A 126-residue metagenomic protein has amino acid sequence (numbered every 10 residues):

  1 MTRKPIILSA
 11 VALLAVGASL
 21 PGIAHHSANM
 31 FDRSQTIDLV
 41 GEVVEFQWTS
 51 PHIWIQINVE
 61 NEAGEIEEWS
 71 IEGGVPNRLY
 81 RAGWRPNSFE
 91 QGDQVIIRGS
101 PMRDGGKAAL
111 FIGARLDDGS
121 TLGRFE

Functional and structural regions predicted by a protein language model:
M1-S9: Bacterial N-terminal signal peptides that target proteins for export
I23-I37: Short boundary/loop segments of OB/S1/cold-shock single-stranded nucleic-acid-binding domains
G41-V43: Conserved hydrophobic positions within beta-strands
T49-V59: Short aromatic-glycine-enriched beta-strand elements
G73-R81: Short, structured beta-strand/loop micro-motifs enriched in basic residues and often containing a Trp
R81-I97: Short nucleic-acid-contacting surface segments enriched for D/E, G, S/T with interspersed K/R
M102-F125: OB-fold/S1-family single-stranded nucleic acid-binding modules
